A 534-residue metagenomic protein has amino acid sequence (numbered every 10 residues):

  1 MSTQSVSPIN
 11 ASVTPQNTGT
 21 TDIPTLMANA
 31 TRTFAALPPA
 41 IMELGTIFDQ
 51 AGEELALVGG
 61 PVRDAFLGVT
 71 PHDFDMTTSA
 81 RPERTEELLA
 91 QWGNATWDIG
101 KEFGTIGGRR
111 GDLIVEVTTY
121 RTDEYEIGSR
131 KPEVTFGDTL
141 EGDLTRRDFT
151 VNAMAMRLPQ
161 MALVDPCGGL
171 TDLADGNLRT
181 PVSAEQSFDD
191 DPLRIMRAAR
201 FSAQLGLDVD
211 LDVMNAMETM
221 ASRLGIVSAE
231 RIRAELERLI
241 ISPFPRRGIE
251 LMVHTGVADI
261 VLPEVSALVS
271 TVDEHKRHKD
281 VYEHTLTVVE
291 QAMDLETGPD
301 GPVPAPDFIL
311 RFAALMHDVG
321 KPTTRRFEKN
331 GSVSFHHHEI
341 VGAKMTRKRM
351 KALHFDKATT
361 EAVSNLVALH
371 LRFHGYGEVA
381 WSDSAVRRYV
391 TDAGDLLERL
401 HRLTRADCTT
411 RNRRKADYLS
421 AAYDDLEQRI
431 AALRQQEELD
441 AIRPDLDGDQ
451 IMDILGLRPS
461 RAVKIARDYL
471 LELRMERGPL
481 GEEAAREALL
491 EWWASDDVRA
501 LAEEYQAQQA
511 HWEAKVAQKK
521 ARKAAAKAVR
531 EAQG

Functional and structural regions predicted by a protein language model:
M1-G534: Catalytic cores of the polymerase beta-like nucleotidyltransferase superfamily and closely associated nucleotide
